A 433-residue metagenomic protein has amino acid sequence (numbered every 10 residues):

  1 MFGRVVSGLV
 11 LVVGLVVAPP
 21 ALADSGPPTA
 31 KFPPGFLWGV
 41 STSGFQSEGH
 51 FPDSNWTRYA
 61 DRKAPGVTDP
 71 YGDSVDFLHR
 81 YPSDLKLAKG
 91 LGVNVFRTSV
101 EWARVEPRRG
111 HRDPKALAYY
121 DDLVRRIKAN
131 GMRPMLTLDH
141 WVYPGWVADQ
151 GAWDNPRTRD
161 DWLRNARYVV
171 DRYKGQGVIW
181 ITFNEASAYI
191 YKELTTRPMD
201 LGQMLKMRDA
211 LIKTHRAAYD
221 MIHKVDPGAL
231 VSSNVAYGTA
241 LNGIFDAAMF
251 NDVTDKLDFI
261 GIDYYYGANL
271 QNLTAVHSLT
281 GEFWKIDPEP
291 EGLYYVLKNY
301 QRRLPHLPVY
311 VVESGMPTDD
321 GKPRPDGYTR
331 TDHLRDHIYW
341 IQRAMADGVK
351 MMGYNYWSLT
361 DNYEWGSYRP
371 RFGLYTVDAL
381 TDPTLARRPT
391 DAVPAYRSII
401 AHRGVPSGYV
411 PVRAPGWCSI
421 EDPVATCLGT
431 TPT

Functional and structural regions predicted by a protein language model:
M1-A23: Secretory targeting and sorting signals
P20, S41-S43, S99-A103: Acidic/polar N-terminal loop/beta-strand segments that form early-domain functional surfaces
S25-D61, A118-P325, D332-P432: Active-site region of glycoside hydrolase catalytic domains
K63-Y71, E101-R104, R197, V276-T280: Short glycine/proline-rich turn/loop motifs
G66-R80, P156: Active-site mouth loops of central-metabolism enzymes
G72-D73, H111-R112, M207, K285 (+1 more regions): A generic structural signal for short
D76-E101, R133, R303: Catalytic domains of carbohydrate-active enzymes, especially glycoside hydrolases
L91-A118, L136-D139: Aromatic-lined carbohydrate-binding/catalytic grooves of carbohydrate-active enzymes
